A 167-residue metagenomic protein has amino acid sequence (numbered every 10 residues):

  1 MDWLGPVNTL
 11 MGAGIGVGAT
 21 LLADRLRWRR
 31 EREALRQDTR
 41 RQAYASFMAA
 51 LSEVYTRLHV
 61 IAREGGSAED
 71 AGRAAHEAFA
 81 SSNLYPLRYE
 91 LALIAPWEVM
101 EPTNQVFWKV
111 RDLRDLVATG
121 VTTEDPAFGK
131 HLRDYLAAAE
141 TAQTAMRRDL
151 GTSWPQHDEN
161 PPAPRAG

Functional and structural regions predicted by a protein language model:
M1-R27: Short hydrophobic alpha-helical transmembrane segments
G18-G167: Conserved non-transmembrane functional hotspots
